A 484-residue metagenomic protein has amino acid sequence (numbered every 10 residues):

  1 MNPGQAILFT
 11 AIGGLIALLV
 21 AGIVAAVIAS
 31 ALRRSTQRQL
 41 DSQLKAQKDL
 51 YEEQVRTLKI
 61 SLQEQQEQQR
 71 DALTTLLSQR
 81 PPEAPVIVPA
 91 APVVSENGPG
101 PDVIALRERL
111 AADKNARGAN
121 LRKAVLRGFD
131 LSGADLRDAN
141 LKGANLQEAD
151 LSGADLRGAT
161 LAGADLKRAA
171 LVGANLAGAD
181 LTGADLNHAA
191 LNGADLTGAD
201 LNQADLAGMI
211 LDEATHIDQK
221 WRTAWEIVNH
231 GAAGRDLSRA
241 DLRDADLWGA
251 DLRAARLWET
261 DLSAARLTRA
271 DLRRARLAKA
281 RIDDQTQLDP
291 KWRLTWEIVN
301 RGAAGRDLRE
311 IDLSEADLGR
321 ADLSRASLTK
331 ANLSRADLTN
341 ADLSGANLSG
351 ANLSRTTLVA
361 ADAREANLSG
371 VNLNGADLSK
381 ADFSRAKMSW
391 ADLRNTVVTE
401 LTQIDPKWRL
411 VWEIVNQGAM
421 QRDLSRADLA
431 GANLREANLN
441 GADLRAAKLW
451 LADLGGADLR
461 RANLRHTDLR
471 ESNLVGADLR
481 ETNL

Functional and structural regions predicted by a protein language model:
N2-N483: Intrinsic low-complexity/IDR segments
